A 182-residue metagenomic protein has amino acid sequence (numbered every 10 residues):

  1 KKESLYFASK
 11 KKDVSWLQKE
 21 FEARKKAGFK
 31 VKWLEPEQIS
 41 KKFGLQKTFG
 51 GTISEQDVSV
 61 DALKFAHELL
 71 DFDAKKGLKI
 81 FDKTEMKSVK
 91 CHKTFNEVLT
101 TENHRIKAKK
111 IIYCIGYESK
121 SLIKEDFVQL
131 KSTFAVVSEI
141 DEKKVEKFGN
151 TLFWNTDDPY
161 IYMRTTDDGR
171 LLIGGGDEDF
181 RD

Functional and structural regions predicted by a protein language model:
K1, M86-C91, N96, R105-K143 (+1 more regions): Active-site substrate-recognition segment that forms the wall of the catalytic cavity or substrate channel
K1-P36: Dinucleotide-binding Rossmann-like beta1-alpha1 core, especially the glycine-rich loop that anchors the ADP
S9-K11, E102, I140: Short, structured patches in soluble enzyme cores that scaffold and shape functional sites
K10, V58-S59, D126: Hydrophobic alpha-helical scaffolding
W16, E22-K25, K47-K110, C114: Helical element adjacent to the flavin cofactor pocket in flavoenzyme catalytic cores
L34-I39, K83-K87: Beta-strand segments within the central parallel beta-sheet cores of soluble alpha/beta enzyme folds
Q38-Q46: Flexible hinge/switch segments at interdomain interfaces of large molecular machines
